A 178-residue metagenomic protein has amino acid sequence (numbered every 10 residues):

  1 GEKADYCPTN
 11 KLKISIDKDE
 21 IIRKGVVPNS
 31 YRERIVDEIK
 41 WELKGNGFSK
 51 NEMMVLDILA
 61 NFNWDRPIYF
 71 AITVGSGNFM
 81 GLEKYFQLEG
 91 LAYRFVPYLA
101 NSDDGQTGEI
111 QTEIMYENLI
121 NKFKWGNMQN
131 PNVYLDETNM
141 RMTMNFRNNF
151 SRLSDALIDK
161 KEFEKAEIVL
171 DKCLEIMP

Functional and structural regions predicted by a protein language model:
G1-P178: ER/secretory pathway lumenal C-terminal domains and tails of membrane proteins involved in glycoprotein biogenesis
